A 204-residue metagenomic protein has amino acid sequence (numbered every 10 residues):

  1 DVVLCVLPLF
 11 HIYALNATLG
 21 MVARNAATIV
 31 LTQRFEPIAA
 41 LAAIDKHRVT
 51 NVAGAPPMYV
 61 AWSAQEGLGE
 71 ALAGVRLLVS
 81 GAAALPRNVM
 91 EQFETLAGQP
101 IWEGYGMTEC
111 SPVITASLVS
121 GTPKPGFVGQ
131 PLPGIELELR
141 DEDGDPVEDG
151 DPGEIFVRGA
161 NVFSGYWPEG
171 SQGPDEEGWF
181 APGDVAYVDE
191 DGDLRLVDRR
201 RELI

Functional and structural regions predicted by a protein language model:
D1-V2, F10-N51, Q65: Conserved AMP-binding/adenylation subdomain of ANL enzymes
L7-H11, A83: Conserved AMP-binding
R24, K46-G54, S63-P123, E136: Gly/Ser/Thr-rich phosphate-binding loop
E36, P57-Y59, L85, V162: Alpha-helix capping/helix-boundary segments
A82, G106, G129, D184 (+1 more regions): Active-site glycine-centered loops adjacent to acidic/histidine catalytic or metal-binding residues that shape
G121-F127, G173-D175: Short, P/G- and charge-enriched loop/turn segments at secondary-structure junctions
D145-G150, E154-I204: Conserved ATP-binding/catalytic segment of the ANL
